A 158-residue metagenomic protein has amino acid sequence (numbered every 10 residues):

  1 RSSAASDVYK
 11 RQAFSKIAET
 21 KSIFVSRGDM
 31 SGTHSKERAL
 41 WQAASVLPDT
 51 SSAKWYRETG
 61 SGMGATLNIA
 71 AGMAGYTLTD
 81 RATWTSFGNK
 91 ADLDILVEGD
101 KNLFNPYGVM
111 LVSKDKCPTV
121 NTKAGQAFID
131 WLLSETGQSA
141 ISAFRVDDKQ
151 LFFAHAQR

Functional and structural regions predicted by a protein language model:
R1-A5, Y9: Single conserved hydrophobic/aromatic residue that forms the stacking wall/gate of nucleotide- or nucleobase-binding
S3, D29-H34, A82-T85, K101-N102 (+1 more regions): Solvent-exposed loop/turn segments at secondary-structure junctions within structured extracellular/periplasmic domains
K10-E37: Short loop->beta-strand "edge-of-pocket" segments that line small-molecule binding or catalytic clefts across diverse
Q12-S15, S35-A39, L67, Q126 (+2 more regions): Solvent-exposed, polar/charged alpha-helical surfaces in well-ordered, non-transmembrane soluble domains, broadly
R27-S31, G60-M63, T119-K123, E135: Soluble non-cytosolic domains of exported or imported proteins
D29, W131-F153: Periplasmic-binding protein-like
A39-D100: Ligand-binding pocket segment of bilobal, Venus flytrap-like solute-binding proteins
N89-I129, D147-R158: Periplasmic-binding protein-like
